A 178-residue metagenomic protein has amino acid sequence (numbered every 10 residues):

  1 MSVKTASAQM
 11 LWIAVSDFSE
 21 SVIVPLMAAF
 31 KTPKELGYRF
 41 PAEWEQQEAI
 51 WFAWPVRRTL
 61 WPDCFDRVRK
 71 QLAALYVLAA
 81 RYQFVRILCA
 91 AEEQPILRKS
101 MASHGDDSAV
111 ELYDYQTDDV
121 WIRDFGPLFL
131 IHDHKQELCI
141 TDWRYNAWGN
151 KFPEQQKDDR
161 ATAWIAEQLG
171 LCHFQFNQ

Functional and structural regions predicted by a protein language model:
V22: Short polybasic linear motifs
L26-Q178: The feature marks the mature, well-folded catalytic cores of soluble enzymes
